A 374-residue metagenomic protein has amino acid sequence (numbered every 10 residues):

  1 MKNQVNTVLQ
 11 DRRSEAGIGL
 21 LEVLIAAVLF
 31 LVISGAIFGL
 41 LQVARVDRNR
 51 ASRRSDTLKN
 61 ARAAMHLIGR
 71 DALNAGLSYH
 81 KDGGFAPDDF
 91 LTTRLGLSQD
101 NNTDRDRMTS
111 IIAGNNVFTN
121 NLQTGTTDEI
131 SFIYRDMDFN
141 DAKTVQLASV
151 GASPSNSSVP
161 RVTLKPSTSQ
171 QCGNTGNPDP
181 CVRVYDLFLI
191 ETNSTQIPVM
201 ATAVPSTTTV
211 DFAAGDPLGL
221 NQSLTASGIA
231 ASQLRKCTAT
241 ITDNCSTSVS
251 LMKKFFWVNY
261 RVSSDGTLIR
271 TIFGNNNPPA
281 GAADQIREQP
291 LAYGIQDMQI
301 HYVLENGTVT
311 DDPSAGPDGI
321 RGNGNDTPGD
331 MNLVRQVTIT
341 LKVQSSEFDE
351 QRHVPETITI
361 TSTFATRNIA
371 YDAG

Functional and structural regions predicted by a protein language model:
M1-I18: N-terminal leader/signal peptides at the extreme start of proteins
L9, L41, R45, G76 (+2 more regions): Structural motif corresponding to the C-terminal cap of alpha-helices
S14-G35, L41, D138-S167, L234 (+1 more regions): Short secondary-structure boundary segments
E15, S52-D56, A63, L73 (+4 more regions): Short linear sequence signals and composition-biased patches located at protein termini or domain-edge surfaces
A16-A75, Y371-G374: Aliphatic-rich helix starts adjacent to a transmembrane/signal segment
I18-L21, I130, D186-F188, V199 (+4 more regions): Residue-level detector of short, conserved catalytic/binding motifs and their immediate flanks
N60, P180-V182, M252: Short, glycine/acidic-rich beta->alpha junctions
T103-I229: Autoprocessing Asn-cyclization modules and mimics
